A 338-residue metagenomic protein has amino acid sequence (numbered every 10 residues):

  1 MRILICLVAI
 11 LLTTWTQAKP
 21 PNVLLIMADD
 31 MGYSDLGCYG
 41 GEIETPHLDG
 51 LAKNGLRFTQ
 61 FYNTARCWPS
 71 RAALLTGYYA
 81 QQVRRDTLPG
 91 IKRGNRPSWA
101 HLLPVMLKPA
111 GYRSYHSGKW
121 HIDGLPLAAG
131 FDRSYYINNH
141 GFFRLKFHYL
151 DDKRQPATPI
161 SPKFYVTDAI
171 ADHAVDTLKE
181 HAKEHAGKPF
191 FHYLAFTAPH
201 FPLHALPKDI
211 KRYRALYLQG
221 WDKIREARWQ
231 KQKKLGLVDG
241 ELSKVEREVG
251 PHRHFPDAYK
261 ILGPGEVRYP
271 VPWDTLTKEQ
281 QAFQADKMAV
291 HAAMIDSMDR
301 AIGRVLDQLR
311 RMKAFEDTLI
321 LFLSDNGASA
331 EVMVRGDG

Functional and structural regions predicted by a protein language model:
M1-L7: Sec-dependent signal peptide recognition, specifically the positively charged N-region followed immediately by
L11-T13: N-terminal signal peptide c-region/cleavage motif recognized by signal peptidases
W15-G338: Formylglycine-dependent sulfatase
